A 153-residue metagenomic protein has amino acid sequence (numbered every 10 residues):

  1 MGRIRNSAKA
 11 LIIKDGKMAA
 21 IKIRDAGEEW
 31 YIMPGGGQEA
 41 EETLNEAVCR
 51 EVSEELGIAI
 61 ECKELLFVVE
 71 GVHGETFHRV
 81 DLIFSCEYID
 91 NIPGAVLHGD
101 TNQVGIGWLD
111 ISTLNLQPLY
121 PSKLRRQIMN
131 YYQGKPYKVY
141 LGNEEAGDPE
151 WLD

Functional and structural regions predicted by a protein language model:
M1-M33, I60-E64: N-terminal strand-loop-strand
G16, R24-D25, Y88-D90, E145: Short, flexible active-site-adjacent loop segments at beta-strand->alpha-helix junctions, enriched in small/polar
K17-M18, I89, L119, Q133-Y137: Generic structural signal for secondary-structure transition and capping sites
I21, G94-V96, K138-N143: Short, hydrophobic secondary-structure boundary micro-motifs
M33-G35, Y132: Short glycine/serine/threonine-biased micro-segments
Q38-E61, G71-K123, L152: Unchanged
L66-E70: Generic short beta-strand segments
Q127-D153: Charged phosphate-binding loop/patch that engages nucleotide di/tri-phosphates or the phosphate backbone of nucleic
